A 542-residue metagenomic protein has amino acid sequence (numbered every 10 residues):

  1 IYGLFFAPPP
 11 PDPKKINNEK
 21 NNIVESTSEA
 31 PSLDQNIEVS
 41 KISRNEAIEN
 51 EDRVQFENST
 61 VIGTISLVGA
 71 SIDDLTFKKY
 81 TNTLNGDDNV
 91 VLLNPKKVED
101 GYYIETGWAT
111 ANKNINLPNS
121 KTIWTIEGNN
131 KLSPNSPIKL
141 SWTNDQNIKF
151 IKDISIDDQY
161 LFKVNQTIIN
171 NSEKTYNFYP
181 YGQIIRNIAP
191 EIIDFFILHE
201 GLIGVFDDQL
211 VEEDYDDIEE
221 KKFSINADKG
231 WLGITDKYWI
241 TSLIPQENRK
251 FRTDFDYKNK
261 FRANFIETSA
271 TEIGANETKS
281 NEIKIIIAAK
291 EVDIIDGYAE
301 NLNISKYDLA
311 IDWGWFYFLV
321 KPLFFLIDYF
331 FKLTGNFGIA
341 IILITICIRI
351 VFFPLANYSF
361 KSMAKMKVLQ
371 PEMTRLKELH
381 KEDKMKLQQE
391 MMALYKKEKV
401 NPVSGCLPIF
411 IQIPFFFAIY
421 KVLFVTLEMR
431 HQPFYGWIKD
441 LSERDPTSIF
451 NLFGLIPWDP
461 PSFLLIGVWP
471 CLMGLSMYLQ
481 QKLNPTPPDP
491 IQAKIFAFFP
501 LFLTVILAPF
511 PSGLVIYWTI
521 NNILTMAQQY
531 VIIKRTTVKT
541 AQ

Functional and structural regions predicted by a protein language model:
I1-I350, K539-Q542: Membrane-protein biogenesis/insertion across secretory and organellar systems
I1-N21, I65, Q166-T167, F178-I192 (+1 more regions): Helix-loop-helix
